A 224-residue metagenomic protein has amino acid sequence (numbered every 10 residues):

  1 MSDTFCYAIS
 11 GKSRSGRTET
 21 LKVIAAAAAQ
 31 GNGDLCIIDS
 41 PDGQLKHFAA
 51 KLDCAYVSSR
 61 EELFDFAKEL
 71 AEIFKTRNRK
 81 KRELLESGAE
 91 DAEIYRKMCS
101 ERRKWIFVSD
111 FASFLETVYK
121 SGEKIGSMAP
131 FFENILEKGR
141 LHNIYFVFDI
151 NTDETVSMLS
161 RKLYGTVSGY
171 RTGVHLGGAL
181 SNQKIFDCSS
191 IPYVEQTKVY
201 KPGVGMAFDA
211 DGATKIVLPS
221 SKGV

Functional and structural regions predicted by a protein language model:
M1-E86, E93-S181, G223-V224: P-loop NTPase catalytic phosphate-binding loop
Q183-V224: Conserved P-loop NTPase
